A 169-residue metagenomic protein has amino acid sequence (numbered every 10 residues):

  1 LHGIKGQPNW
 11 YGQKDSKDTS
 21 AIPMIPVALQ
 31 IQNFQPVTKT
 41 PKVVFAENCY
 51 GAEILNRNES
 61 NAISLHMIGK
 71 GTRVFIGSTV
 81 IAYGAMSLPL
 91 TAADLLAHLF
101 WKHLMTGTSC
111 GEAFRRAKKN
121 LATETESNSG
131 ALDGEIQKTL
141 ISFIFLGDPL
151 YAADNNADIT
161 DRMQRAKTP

Functional and structural regions predicted by a protein language model:
L1-R57, N61: Catalytic-core segments of thiol-dependent peptidases
V43-T168: Active-site-proximal C-terminal subdomain of hydrolase catalytic domains
